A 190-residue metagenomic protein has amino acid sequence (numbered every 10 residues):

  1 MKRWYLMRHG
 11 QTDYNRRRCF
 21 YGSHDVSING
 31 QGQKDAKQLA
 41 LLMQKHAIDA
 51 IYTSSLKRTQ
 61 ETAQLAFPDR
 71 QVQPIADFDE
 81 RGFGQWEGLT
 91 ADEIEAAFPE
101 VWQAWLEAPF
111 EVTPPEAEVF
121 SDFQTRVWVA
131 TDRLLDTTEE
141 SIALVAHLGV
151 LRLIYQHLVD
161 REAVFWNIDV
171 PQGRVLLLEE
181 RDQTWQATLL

Functional and structural regions predicted by a protein language model:
W4, E140-L148: Generic beta-sheet signal
Y5-T62, P114-V127: Loop-to-helix element that buttresses phosphate recognition and phosphoryl-transfer chemistry
T12, V150-L151: Short active-site segment of divalent metal-dependent hydrolases/proteases that encodes the spacing between
R16-C19, E100-P114: Short, basic/glycine-rich phosphate-binding loops at helix/coil junctions that contact nucleotide phosphates
R18-C19, A63-L65, Y155-L158: Short amphipathic alpha-helical segments
K37-W102: Phosphate-coordination/substrate-recognition cap region in phosphate-metabolizing enzymes
Q44-A47, L134-E140: Glycine-rich phosphate-binding loop signature in dinucleotide/nucleotide-binding domains
E162-Q186: Domain-level recognition of soluble alpha/beta enzyme cores, biased toward histidine phosphatases/phosphomutases
